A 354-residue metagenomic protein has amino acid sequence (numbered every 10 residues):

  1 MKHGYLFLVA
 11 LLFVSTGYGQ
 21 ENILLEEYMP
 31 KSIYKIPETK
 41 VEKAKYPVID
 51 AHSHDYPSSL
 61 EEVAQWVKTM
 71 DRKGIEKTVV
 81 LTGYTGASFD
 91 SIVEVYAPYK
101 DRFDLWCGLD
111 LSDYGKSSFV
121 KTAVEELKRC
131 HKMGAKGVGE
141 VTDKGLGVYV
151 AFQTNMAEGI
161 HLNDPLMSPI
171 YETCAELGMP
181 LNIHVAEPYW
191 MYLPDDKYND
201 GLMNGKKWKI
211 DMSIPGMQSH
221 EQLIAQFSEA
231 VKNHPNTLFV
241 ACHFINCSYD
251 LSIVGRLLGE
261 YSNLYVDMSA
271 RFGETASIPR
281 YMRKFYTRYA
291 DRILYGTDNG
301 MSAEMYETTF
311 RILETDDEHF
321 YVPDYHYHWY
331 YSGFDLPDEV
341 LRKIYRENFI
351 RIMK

Functional and structural regions predicted by a protein language model:
G4-V14: Sec-dependent N-terminal signal peptides
Q20-D101: An N-terminally biased module of ancient metal coordination in phosphate/nucleic-acid-related enzymes
E21, I36-T39, D90-K209, S262: Active-site gating/metal-coordination segments in enzymes
L24-E27, K45, R102, V148 (+2 more regions): Active-site gating loops and adjacent loop-to-helix segments of metal-dependent hydrolytic enzymes
S32, S59-L60, V67, P215 (+2 more regions): H/E-rich (His + Asp/Glu) clusters that bind or coordinate divalent metals
I49-S53, K77-V80, F103-G108, V138-E140 (+4 more regions): Hydrophobic faces of well-ordered beta-strands that scaffold small-molecule active sites in alpha/beta enzyme cores
H52, M70, C130, V138 (+5 more regions): Conserved, mostly hydrophobic/aromatic
D55-V63, V80-D90, S112-K121, H161 (+3 more regions): Acidic-and-aromatic substrate-binding clefts and catalytic sites of carbohydrate-active enzymes
